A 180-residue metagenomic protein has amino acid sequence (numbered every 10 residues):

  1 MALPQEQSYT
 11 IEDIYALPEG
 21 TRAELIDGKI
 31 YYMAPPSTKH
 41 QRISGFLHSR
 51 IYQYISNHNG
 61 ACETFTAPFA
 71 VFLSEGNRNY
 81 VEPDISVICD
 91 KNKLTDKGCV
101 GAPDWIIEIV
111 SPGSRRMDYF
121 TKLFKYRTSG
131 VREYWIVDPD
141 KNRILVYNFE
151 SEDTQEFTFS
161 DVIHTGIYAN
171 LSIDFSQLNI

Functional and structural regions predicted by a protein language model:
M1-I180: Gly/Pro/Ser/Thr-rich low-complexity, intrinsically disordered segments predominantly at protein N-termini
